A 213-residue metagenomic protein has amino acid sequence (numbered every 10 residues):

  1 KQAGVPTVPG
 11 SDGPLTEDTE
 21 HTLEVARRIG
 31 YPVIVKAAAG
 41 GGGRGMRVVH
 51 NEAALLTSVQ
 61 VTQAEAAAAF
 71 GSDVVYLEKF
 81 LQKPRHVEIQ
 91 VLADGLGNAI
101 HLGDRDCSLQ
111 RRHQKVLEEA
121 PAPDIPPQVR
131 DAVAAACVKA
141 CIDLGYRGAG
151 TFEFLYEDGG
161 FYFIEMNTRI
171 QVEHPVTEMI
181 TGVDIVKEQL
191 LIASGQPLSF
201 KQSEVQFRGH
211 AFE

Functional and structural regions predicted by a protein language model:
K1-A38, G45: A conserved helix-loop-beta module that forms one wall/lid of the active-site cleft in ATP-utilizing catalytic domains
Q2-G4, G42, V49-E213: ATP-dependent carboxylate activation and anion-phosphoryl transfer catalytic cores that bind Mg-ATP to form
